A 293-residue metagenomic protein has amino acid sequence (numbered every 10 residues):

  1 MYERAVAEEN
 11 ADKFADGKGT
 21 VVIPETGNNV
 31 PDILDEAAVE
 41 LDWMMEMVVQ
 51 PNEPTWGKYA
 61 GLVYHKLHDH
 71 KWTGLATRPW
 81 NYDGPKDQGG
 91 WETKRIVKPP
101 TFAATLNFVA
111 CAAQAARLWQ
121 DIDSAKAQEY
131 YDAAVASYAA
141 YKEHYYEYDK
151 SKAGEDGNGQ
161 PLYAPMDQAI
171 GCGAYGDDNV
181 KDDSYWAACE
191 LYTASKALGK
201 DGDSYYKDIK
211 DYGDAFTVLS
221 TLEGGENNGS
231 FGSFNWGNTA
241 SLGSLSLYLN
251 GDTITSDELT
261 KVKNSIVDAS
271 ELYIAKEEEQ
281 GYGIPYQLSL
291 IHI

Functional and structural regions predicted by a protein language model:
M1, I291-I293: Conserved small/polar residues in nucleotide/adenosyl-binding loops
A5, M44, P51, A115 (+6 more regions): Alpha-helical solenoid scaffolds that mediate protein-protein interactions, centered on TPR/SEL1-like repeats but also
E9-C111, I122, Y131-D132, A136 (+2 more regions): Extended ligand-binding groove/face enriched in aromatic
V48, W119, Y138, Y145 (+4 more regions): Alpha-helical junction/boundary sensor with strong preference for TPR arrays
A115-Y131, L191-G199, G251-I254: Inter-helical turn/loop segments and adjacent helix faces that build the functional surface of alpha-helical bundle
Q128-E129, K200-D211: Large, well-folded core regions of big proteins
D211-L242, Y248-I291: Non-catalytic carbohydrate-binding regions of carbohydrate-active enzymes
